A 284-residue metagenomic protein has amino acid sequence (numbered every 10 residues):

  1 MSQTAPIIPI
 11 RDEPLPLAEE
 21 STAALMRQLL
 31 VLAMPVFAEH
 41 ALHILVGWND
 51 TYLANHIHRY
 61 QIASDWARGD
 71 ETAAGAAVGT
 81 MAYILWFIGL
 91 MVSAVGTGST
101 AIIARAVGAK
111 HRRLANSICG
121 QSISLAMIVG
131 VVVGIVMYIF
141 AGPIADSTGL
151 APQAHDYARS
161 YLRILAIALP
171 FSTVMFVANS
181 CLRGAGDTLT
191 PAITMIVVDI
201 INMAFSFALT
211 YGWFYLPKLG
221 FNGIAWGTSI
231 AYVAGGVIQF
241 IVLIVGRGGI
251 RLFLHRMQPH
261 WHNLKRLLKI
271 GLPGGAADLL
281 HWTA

Functional and structural regions predicted by a protein language model:
M1-A33, I103-A168, I201, L216-L272: Short alpha-helical transmembrane segments in multi-pass integral membrane proteins
V36, H40, T51-Y52, A101 (+9 more regions): Transmembrane alpha-helix boundary and packing residues in multipass membrane permease domains and related
F37, A41, L45, N49 (+12 more regions): Generic alpha-helical transmembrane segments of integral inner-membrane proteins, especially permease/transport modules
F37-T97, A101, L165-S172, K265-L268 (+1 more regions): Transmembrane helix-bundle signature of multi-pass secondary active exporters and lipid flippases
A54-N55, A104, R183, P191 (+2 more regions): Helix-capping/transition residues at the boundaries of transmembrane alpha-helices and the short helical linkers
I57-E71, A104-R112, G186, P217-G220: A short glycine-centered flexible hinge/capping loop motif at secondary-structure junctions
G75-I135, S172-P191: Small-residue-rich hydrophobic transmembrane alpha-helices
R113, A126, C181-A208, N222 (+1 more regions): Alpha-helical transmembrane segments of multi-pass membrane transporters/permeases
